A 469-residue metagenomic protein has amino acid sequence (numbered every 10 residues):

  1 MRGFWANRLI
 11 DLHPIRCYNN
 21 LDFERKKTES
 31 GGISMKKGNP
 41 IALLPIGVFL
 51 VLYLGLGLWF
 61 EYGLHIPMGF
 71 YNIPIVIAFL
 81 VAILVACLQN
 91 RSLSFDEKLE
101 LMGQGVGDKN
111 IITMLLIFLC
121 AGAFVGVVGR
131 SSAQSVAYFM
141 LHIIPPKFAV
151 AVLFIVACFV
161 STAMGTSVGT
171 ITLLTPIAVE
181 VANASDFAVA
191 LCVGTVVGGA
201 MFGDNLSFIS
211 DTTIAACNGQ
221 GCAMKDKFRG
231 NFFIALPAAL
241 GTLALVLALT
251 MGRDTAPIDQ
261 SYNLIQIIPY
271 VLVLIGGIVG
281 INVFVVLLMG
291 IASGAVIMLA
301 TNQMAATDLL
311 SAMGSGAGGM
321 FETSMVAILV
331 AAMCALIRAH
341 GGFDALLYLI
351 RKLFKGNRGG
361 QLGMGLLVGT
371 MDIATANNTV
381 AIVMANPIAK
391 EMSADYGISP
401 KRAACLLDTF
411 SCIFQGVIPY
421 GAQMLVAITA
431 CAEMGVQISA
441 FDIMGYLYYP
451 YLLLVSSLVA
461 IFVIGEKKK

Functional and structural regions predicted by a protein language model:
K36-G38, Y62-V76, Q104-K109, L141-P145 (+4 more regions): Interfacial loop-to-helix junctions that mark the boundaries of transmembrane helices in multi-pass membrane
K37, G198-M201, N205-S261, I265 (+2 more regions): Juxtamembrane and boundary regions of transmembrane helices in multi-pass small-molecule transporters and channels
I41-L54, G69-R91, I112-C120, A151 (+4 more regions): Hydrophobic mid-bilayer segments of alpha-helices in multi-pass membrane transport proteins, especially secondary
N72-L80, L84-Q89, K98-S132, K147 (+4 more regions): Core transmembrane alpha-helical segments of multi-pass membrane transporters/permeases
R91-S94, G107-K109, D186-A190, A215-K227 (+5 more regions): Juxtamembrane helix-boundary/capping and inter-helix hinge elements in multi-pass membrane proteins
D108-M114, Y138-V156, A182-C192, L236 (+4 more regions): Membrane-interfacial loop-to-helix junctions in multi-pass transporters
M114-V125, P145-I177, L353-K390, D395-Y396 (+1 more regions): Hydrophobic alpha-helical transmembrane segments of multi-pass integral membrane proteins, predominantly secondary
I117, K147-V160, D186-G203, G359-D372 (+3 more regions): Alpha-helical transmembrane segments of multi-pass membrane proteins
